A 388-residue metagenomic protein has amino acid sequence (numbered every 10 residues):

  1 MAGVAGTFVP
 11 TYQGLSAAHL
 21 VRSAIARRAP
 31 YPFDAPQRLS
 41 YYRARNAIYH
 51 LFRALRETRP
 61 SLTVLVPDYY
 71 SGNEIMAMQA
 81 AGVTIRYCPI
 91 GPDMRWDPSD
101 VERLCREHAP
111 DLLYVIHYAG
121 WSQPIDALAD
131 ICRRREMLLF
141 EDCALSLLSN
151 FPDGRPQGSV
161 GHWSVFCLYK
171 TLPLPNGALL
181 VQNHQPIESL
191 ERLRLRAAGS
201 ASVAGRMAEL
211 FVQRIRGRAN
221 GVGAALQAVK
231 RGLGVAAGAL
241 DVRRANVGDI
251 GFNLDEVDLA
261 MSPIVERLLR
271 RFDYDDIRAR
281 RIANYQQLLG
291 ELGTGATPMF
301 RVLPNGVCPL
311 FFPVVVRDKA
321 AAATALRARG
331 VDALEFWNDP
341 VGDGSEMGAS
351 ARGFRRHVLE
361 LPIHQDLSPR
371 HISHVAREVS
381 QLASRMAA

Functional and structural regions predicted by a protein language model:
M1-P60, D276, Q381-A387: Conserved PLP-binding active-site segment in aminotransferase class I/II-type PLP enzymes
A2, A35-L39, Y70, Y114 (+1 more regions): PLP-dependent aminotransferase class I/II
F52-H108: Conserved PLP-anchoring active-site segment centered on the Schiff-base-forming lysine
Q79, A129, R133, R327: Anion (oxyanion) recognition and catalysis
D93-L190, H364: Active-site phosphate-binding strand-loop segment of PLP-dependent enzymes
